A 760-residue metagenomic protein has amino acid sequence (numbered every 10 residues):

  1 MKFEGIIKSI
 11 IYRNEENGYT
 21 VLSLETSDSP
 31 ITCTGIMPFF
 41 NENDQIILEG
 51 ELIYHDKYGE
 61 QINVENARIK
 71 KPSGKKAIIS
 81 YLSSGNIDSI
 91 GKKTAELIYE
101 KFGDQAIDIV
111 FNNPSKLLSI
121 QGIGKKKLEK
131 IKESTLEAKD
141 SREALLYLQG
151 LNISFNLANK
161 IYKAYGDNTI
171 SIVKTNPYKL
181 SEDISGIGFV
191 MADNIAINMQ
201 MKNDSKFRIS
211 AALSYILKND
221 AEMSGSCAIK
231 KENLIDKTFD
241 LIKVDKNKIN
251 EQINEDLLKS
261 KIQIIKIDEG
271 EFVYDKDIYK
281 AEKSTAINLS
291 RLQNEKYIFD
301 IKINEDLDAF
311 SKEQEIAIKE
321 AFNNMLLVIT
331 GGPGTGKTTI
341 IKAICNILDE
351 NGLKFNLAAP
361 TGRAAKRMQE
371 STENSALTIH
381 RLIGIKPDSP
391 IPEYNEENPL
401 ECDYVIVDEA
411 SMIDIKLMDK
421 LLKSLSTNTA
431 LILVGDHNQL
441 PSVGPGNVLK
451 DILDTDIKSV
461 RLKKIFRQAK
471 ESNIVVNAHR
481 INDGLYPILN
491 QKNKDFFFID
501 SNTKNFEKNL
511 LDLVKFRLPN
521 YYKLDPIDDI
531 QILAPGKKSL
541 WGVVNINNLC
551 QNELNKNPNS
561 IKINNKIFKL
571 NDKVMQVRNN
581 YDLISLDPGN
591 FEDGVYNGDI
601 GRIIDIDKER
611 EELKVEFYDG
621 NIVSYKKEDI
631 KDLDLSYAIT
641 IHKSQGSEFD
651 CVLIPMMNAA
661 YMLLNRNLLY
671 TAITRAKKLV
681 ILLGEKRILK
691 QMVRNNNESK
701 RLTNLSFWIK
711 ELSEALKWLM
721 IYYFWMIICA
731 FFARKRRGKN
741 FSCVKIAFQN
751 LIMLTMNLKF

Functional and structural regions predicted by a protein language model:
M1-I298, K717: Accessory, non-ATPase domains that flank or precede helicase/AAA+ motor cores in DNA-metabolism machines
N43-Q45, N571, G598: Loop/turn positions that initiate beta-strands
I303-E313: Dynamic helix-loop-helix/coil hinge segments at AAA+ ATPase domain boundaries and subdomain interfaces
E315-K319, N323-K492, K745: ASCE P-loop NTPase helicase motor core
K337, H437-D593, I604: Conserved helicase motor core of P-loop NTPases
E409-I413, H437-N438, F649, M657 (+1 more regions): Conserved Walker B
D599-E714: C-terminal accessory regions
T755-M756: H-loop/switch region of ABC-family ATPase nucleotide-binding domains
